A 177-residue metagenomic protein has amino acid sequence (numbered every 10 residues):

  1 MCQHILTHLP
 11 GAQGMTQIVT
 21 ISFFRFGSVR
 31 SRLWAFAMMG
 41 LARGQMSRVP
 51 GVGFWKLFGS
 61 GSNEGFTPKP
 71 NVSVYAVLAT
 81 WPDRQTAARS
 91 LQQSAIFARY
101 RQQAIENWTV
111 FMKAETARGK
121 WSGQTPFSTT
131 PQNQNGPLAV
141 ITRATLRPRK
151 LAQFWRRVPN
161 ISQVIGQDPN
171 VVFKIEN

Functional and structural regions predicted by a protein language model:
C2-V74, R84-S90, Q103-N177: Short S/T/G/P-rich N-terminal loop/turn motif that feeds into the first structured element of a domain
V77-A79: Conserved RNP beta-strands of RNA recognition motif
Q92-A98: Metal-dependent nucleotidyltransferase catalytic core
